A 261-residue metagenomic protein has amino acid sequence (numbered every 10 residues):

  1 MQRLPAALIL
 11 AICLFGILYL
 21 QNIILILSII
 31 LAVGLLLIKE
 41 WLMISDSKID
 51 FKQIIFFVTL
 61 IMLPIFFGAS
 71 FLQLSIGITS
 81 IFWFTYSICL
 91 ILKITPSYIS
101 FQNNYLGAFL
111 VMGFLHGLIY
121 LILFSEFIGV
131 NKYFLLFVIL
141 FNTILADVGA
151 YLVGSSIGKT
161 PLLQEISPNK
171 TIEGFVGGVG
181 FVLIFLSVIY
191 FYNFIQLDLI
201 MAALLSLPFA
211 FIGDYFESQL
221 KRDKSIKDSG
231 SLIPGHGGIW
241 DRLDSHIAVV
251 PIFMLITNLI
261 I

Functional and structural regions predicted by a protein language model:
M1-N169, F175-L205: Membrane-embedded alpha-helical bundles of polytopic integral membrane proteins
A6, A150-Y151, K170-V182, A210-G213 (+2 more regions): Alpha-helical transmembrane segments that form the membrane-embedded catalytic/substrate-binding core of multi-pass
F51, R222-H246: Interfacial loop-to-transmembrane junctions
L115-H116, I247-M254: Hydrophobic cores of alpha-helical transmembrane segments in multi-pass inner/ER membrane proteins, independent
A150-Y151, S156, S218, R222-I226: Juxtamembrane interface at the ends
Q196, I200, L204-I212, K224 (+2 more regions): Short amphipathic alpha-helical interaction segments
M254-I261: Juxtamembrane boundary at the C-terminal end of a transmembrane helix
